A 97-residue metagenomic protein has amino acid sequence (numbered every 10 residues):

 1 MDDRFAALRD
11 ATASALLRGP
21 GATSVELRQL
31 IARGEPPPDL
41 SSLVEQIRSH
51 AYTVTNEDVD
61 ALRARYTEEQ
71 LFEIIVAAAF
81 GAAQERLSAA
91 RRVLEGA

Functional and structural regions predicted by a protein language model:
M1-A97: Hydrophobic alpha-helical segments
